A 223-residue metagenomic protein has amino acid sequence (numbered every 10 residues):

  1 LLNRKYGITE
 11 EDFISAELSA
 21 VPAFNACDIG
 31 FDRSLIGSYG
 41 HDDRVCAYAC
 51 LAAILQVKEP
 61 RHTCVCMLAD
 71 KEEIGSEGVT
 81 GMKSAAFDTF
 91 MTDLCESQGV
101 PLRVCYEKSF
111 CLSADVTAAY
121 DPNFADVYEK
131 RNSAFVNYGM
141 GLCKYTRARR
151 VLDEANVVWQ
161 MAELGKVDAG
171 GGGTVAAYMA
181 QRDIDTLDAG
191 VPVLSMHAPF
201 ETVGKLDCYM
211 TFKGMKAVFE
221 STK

Functional and structural regions predicted by a protein language model:
L1-S38, Q56: Soluble metallo-hydrolase cores and metallopeptidase-like ectodomains found primarily in the secretory/periplasmic
L2, S15, G40-A53, G99: Domain-scale recognition of functional cores that engage charged ligands
L2-G7, E11, A119-A198: Active-site-adjacent substrate-binding region of metalloamidase/peptidase-like peptide-processing proteins
F24-A26, L68-G75, V116-A118, G165-A169 (+1 more regions): Acidic, glycine-rich active-site loops and adjacent beta-strand->loop/helix elements that engage anionic groups
F31-H41, E72-E77: A short glycine/serine-rich beta->alpha loop
D42-A49, D185, D207, T211: Catalytic-loop motifs flanking and including active-site residues across diverse enzymes
Y48-F135, T222-K223: Acidic/histidine-rich catalytic neighborhood of metal-dependent amide-processing enzymes
I54-L68, V191-K223: His/Asp/Glu-rich mid-to-C-terminal helical/loop segments that flank catalytic regions of hydrolases
